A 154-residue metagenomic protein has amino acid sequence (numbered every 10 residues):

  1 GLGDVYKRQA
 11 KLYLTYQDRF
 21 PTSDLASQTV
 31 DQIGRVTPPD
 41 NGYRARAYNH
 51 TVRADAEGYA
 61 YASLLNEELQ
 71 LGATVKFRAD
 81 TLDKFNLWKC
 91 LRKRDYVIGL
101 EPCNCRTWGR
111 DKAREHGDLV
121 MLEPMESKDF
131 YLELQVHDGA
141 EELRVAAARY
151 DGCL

Functional and structural regions predicted by a protein language model:
G1-Y6: Short, small-residue-biased leader/transition segments that mark boundaries at the very start of proteins
K7-A79: Active-site/ligand-binding surface loops and adjacent short beta/alpha elements that line catalytic pockets across
E68-L154: Active-site pocket scaffolds in enzymes
